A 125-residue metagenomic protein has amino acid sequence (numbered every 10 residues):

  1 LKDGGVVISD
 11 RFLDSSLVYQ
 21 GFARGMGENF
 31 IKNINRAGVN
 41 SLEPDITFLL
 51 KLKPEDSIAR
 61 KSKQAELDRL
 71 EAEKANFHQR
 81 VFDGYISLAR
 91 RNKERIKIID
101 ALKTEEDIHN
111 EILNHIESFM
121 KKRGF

Functional and structural regions predicted by a protein language model:
D3-V6: Loop/turn-to-beta-strand initiation segments
I8, I46-F48, K97-I99: Hydrophobic/aromatic beta-strand patches that form the interior of the parallel beta-sheet core in alpha/beta enzyme
R11: Walker B catalytic acidic pair
D14-S15, K103: Conserved beta-strand edge residues that scaffold enzyme active sites
S15-D83: A glycine- and Lys/Arg-enriched "phosphate-lid" helix/loop adjacent to the NTP-binding pocket of small-molecule kinases
E55-F125: NTP-dependent small-molecule kinase module
